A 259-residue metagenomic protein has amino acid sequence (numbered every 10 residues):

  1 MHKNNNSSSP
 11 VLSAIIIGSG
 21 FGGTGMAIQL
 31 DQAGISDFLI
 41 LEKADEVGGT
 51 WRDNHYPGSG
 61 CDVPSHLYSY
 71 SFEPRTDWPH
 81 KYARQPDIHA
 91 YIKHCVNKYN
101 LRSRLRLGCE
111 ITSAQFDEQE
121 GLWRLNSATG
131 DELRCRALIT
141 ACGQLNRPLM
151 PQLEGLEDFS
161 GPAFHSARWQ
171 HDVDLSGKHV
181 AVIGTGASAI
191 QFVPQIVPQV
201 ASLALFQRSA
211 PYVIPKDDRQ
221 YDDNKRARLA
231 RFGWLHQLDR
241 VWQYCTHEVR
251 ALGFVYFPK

Functional and structural regions predicted by a protein language model:
N4-V11, I15-F21, G25-I40, A44-E46 (+2 more regions): Rossmann-like dinucleotide-binding core of oxidoreductases
S9-L105, Q207-A210: Beta1-alpha1 glycine-rich phosphate/pyrophosphate-binding loop at the start of Rossmann-like nucleotide-binding domains
G49-T50, Q115, P215-K216: Short Asp/Glu-rich motifs
T50, S69, R124, A163 (+1 more regions): Conserved beta-strand positions that form and line the central face of beta-propeller blades
N54-H55, E120-G121, R219-Y221: Short low-complexity, flexible loop/linker segments enriched in glycine and/or proline with clustered acidic
H55, C109, T129, R168-Q170: Short, well-ordered turn and helix-capping elements at secondary-structure junctions
P79-L145: Feature captures the FAD/FMN-dependent oxidoreductase FAD-binding
